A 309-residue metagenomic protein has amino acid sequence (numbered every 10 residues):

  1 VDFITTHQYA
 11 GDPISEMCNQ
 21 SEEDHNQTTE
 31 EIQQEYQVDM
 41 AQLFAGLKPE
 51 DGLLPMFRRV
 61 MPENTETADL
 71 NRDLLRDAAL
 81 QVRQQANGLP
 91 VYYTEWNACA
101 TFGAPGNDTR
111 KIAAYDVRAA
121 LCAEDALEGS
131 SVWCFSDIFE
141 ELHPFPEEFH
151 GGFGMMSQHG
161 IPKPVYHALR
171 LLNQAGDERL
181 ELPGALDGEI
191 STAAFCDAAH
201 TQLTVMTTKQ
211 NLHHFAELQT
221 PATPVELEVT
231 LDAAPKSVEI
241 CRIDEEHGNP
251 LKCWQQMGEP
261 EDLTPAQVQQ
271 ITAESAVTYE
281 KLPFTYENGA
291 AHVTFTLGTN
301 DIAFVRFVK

Functional and structural regions predicted by a protein language model:
V1-A120, D125-A126: Noncatalytic carbohydrate-binding groove/subsite architecture in carbohydrate-active enzymes
A10, S136, K309: Flexible, active-site-proximal loop/turn residues at the rims of small-molecule/cofactor binding pockets and catalytic
S15-N19, A104-G106, L142-P146, L251-W254: Short aromatic-enriched loop/helix-cap "lid" or pocket-rim segments at secondary-structure transitions that line
D77-V91, C122-G129, A168, L172-E178 (+1 more regions): A structural motif corresponding to the C-terminal end of an alpha-helix and its immediate exit/capping segment
E95-H214: Aromatic/acidic polysaccharide-binding cleft in carbohydrate-active enzymes
D187-A234, V238-E259, T299-F304: Carbohydrate-binding surface patches
D262-K309: C-terminal beta-strand-rich structural cap/linker in extracellular carbohydrate-active enzymes
